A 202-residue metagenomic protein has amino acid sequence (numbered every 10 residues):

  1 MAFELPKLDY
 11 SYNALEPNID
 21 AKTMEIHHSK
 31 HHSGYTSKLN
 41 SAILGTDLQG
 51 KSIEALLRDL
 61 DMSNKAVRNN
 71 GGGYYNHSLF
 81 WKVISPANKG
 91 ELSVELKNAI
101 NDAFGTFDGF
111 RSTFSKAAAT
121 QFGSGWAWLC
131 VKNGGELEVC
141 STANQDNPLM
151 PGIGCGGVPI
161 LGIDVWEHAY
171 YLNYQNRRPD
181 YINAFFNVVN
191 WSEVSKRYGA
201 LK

Functional and structural regions predicted by a protein language model:
M1-K202: Feature for soluble, non-membrane regions of globular proteins
